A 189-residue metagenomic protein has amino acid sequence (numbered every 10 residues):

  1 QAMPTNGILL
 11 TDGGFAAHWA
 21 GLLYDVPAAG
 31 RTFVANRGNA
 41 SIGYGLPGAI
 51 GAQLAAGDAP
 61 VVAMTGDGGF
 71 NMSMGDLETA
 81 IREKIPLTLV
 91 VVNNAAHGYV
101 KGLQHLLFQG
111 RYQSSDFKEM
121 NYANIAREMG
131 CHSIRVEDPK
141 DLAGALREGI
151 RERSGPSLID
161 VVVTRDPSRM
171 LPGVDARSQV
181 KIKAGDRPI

Functional and structural regions predicted by a protein language model:
Q1-A16: Active-site pocket-lining segments that scaffold enzyme catalytic pockets across diverse folds
W19-I189: Thiamine diphosphate
